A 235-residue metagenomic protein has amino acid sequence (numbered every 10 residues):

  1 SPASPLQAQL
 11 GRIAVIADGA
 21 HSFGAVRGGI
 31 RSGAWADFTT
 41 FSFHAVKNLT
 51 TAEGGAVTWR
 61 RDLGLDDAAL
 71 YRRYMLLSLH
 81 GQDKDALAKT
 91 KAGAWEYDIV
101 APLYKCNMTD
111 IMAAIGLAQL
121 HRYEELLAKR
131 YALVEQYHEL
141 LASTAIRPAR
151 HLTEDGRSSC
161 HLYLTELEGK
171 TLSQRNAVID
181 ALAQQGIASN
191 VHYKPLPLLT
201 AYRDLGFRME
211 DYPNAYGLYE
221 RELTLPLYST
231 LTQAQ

Functional and structural regions predicted by a protein language model:
S1-L10, V26, D62-Q235: PLP-dependent aminotransferase class I/II
P2-L49, W95-I99: Conserved active-site segment immediately N-terminal to the catalytic lysine that forms the internal aldimine
G29-S32, G54-A56, K89: Short, glycine/charged-enriched secondary-structure capping and boundary segments
S32-A34, V57-W59, F207-E210: Short, hinge-like loop/turn segments at secondary-structure boundaries
A34-A36, H44, T50-E53, S158-C160 (+1 more regions): Short, solvent-exposed loop/turn segments at the edges of secondary structure
F41, T50, G55-T58, A114-I115 (+1 more regions): Short glycine- and hydrophobic/aromatic-rich loop-to-beta-strand nucleating segment in the catalytic cores
